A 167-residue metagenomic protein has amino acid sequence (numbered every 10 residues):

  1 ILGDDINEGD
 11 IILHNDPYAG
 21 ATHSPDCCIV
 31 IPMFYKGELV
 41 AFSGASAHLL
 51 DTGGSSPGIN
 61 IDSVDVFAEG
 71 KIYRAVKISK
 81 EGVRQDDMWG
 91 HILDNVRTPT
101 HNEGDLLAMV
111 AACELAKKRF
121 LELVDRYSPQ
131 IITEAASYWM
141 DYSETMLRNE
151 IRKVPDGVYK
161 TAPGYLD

Functional and structural regions predicted by a protein language model:
I1-G20, V124-D167: Gly/Pro-rich turn-and-neighbor structural signature
L13-N15, S24-V30: GAF sensory domains
G20-D26, T52-G53: Short, Lys/Arg- and Gly-enriched loop/turn segments at beta-strand edges
P25, G58-D65, H101, A108: Short alpha-helix boundary/capping segments
C28-K36, G44: A short, hydrophobic, proline-anchored segment that marks a local hinge/packing element in signaling and regulatory
L39-N95: Gly/Pro-rich active-site capping loops and adjacent beta-alpha segments that organize cofactor/substrate pockets
D62-E69, W89-N102, K153-V158, A162-Y165: Short charge-dense sequence patches
I72-L147: N-terminal leader/propeptide and maturation segments of large enzyme subunits in energy/redox metabolism and hydrolases
